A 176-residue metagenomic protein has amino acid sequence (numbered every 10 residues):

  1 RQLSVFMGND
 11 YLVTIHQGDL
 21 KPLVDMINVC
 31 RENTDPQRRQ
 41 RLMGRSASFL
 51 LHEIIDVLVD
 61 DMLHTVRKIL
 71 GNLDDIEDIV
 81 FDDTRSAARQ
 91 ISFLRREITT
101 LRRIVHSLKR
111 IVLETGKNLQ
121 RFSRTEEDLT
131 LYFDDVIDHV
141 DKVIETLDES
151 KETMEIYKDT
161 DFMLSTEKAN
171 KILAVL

Functional and structural regions predicted by a protein language model:
R1-Q120, R124-T125, D135-T146, V175: Peripheral, non-transmembrane regulatory/ligand-interaction domains of membrane transport proteins
D138-L176: Hydrophobic alpha-helical transmembrane segments and their immediately adjacent juxtamembrane loops
